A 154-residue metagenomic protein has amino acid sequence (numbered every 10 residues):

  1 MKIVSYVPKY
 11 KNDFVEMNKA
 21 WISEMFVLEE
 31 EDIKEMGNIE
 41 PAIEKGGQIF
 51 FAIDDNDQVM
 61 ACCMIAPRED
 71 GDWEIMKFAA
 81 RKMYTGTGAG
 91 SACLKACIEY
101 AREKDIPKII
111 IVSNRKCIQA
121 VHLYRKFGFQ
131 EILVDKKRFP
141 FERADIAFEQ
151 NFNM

Functional and structural regions predicted by a protein language model:
M1-K2: Extreme N-terminal starter segment of soluble prokaryotic enzymes
S5-M83, L94-A96, Y100, L133-K137 (+1 more regions): Acetyl-CoA-dependent GNAT
Y6, P107-I110, N114-V121, R125-F127 (+1 more regions): C-terminal "cap" of GNAT-fold acetyltransferases
S23, G90, E142-A144: Residue-level signature of transmembrane alpha-helix interfaces in integral membrane proteins
E29, T87, F141: Flexible, glycine- and charge-enriched loops at secondary-structure boundaries
Q58, R81-K95, K104, I109 (+2 more regions): Conserved glycine-rich acetyl-CoA-binding loop
